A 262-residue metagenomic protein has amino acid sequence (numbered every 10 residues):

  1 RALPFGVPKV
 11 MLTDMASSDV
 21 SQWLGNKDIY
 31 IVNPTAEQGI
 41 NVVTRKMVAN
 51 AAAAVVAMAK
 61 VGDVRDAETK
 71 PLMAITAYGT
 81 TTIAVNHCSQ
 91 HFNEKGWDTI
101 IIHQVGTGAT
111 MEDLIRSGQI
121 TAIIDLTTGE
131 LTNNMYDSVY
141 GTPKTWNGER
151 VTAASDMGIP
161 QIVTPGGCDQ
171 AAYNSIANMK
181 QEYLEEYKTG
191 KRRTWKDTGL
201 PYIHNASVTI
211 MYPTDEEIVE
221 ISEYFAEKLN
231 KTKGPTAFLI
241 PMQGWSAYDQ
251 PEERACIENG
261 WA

Functional and structural regions predicted by a protein language model:
R1, A16-S17, A74-A84, V105-G106 (+3 more regions): Gly/Ser/Thr-rich loops at beta-strand to alpha-helix junctions that form or flank small-molecule/cofactor-binding
R1-V7, V85-S89, D137, C256: Short Gly/Thr/Asp-enriched flexible loops that form oxyanion-binding sites at enzyme active sites
A2-L24, N33, I100-H103, W146-P165 (+1 more regions): Short, acidic/small-residue loops that bind anionic groups at enzyme active sites
D14-T80: Cap/lid and interdomain-hinge subdomains that line or gate substrate/regulatory clefts in soluble alpha/beta enzymes
S17-N26, T110-L114, Q170-M179: Glycine-rich, charge-decorated loop segments at or immediately adjacent to ligand/cofactor-binding or catalytic sites
T69-T107, R116: Glycine-rich phosphate/diphosphate-binding loop of Rossmann-like nucleotide-binding domains
W97-I102, T107-T164, D169: A conserved active-site cap/scaffold subdomain adjacent to cofactor or substrate pockets
T142-E149, A153-A262: C-terminal non-catalytic interaction/assembly regions of soluble proteins
